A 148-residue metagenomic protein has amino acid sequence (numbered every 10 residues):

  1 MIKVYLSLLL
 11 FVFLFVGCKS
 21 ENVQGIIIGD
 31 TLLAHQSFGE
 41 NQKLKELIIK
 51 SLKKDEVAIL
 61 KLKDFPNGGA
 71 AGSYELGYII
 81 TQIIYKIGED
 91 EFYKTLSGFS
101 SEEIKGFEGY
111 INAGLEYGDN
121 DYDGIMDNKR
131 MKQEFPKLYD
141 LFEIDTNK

Functional and structural regions predicted by a protein language model:
M1-V4: Positively charged n-region of N-terminal signal peptides that target proteins for export
L14-G17: C-terminal motif of bacterial Sec signal peptides marking the signal peptidase cleavage site
K19-E21: Bacterial signal peptide processing site
V23-I48, L52-K53: Start-of-domain marker
G25, K53-K63, K86-L96: Amphipathic alpha-helical scaffolding segments comprising HEAT/armadillo-like alpha-solenoid repeats
T31-L33, D64-G69, S101: Solenoid-like repeat scaffolds
K43-S51, V57-E75, I79-I83: Alpha-helical segments in soluble extracytoplasmic regions
A71-K148: Extracytoplasmic electrostatic interaction patches
